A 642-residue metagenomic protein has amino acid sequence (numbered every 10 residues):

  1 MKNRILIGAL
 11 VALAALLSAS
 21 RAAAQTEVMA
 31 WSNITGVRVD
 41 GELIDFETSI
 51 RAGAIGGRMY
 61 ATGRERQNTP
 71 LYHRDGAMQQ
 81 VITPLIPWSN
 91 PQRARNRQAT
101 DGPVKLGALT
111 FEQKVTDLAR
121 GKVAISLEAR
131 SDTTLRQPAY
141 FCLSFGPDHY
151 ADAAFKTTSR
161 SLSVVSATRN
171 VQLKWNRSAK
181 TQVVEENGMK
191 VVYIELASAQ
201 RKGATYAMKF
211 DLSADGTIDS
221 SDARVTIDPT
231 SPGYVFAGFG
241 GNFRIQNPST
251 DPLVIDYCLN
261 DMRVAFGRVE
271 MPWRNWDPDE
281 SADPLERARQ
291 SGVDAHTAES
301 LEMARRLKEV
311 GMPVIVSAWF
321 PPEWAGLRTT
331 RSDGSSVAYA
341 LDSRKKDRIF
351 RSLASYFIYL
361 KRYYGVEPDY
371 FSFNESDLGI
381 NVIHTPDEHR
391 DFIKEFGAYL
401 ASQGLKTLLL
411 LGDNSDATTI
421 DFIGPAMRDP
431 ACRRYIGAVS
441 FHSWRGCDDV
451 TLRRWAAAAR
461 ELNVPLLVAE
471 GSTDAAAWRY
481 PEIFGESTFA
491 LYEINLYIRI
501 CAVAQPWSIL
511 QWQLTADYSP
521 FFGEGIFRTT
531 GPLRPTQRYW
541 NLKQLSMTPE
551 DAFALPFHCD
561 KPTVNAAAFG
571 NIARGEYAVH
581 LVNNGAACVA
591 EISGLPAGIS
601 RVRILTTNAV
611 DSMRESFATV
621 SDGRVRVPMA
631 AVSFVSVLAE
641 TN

Functional and structural regions predicted by a protein language model:
A24-D75, A99-D101: Beta-strand-rich N-terminal accessory domains
E27, N33-V37, A124, E128-G188 (+2 more regions): Polysaccharide-binding surfaces and accessory modules of carbohydrate-active proteins
R64-A77, V81, L85-W88, N96 (+3 more regions): Beta-strand-rich recognition/accessory modules
V123, C559-S600, V632: Carbohydrate-binding surface patches
Q200-G216, A618-N642: C-terminal beta-strand-rich structural cap/linker in extracellular carbohydrate-active enzymes
I218-P368, S372-F373, N381-K394, A398: N-terminal catalytic cores of secreted or lumenal carbohydrate-active enzymes
R348-S355, Y359-Y370, D377-D474: Active-site neighborhood of glycoside hydrolase catalytic domains
L466-Q544, P549, A554-P562: Aromatic/acidic polysaccharide-binding cleft in carbohydrate-active enzymes
